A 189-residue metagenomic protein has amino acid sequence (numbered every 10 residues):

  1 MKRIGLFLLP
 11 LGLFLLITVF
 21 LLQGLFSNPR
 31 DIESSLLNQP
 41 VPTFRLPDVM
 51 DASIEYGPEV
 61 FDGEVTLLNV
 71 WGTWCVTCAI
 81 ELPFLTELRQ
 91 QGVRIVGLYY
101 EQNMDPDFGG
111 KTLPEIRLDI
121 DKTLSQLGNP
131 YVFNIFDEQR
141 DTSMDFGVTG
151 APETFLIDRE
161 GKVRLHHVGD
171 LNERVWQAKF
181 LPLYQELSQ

Functional and structural regions predicted by a protein language model:
M1-P47, Q189: N-terminal targeting signals for export/organelle localization
F44-L67: A short beta-strand-turn-helix
E64-T66, W71-W74, Q102, G150: Short pre-active-site segment immediately N-terminal to redox-active cysteine/selenocysteine motifs in thiol-based
V70-E87: Conserved redox-active cysteine motifs that mediate thiol-disulfide chemistry, especially di-cysteine Cys-X(1-2)-Cys
L82-N103, S125-Q126, E173-R174, P182: Conserved helix-turn-beta segment immediately C-terminal to the redox Cys motif in thioredoxin-like folds
G92, L156-Q189: Thiol-/selenol-based redox modules, centered on thioredoxin-like and closely related oxidoreductase domains
N103-R117: Short, flexible/disordered intra-domain loops and linkers
L113-I157: Short, internal strand/loop/helix patches that form the active-site neighborhood or redox-interaction surface
